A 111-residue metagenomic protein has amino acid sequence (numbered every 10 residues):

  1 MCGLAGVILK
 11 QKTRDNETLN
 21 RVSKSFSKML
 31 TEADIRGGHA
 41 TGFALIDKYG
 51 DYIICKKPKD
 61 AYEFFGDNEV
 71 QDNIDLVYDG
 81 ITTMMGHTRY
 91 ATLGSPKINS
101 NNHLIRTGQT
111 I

Functional and structural regions predicted by a protein language model:
M1-I111: N-terminal glutamine amidotransferase
